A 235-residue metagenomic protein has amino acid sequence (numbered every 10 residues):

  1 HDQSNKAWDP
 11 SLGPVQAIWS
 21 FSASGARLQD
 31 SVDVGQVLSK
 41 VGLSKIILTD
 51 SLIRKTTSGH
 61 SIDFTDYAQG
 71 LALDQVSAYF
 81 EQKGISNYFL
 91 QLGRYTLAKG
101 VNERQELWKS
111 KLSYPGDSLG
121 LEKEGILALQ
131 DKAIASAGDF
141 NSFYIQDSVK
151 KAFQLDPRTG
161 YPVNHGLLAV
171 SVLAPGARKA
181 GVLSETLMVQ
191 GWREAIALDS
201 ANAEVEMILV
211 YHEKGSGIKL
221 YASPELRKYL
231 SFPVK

Functional and structural regions predicted by a protein language model:
H1-K235: Mature catalytic core of soluble alpha/beta enzymes
